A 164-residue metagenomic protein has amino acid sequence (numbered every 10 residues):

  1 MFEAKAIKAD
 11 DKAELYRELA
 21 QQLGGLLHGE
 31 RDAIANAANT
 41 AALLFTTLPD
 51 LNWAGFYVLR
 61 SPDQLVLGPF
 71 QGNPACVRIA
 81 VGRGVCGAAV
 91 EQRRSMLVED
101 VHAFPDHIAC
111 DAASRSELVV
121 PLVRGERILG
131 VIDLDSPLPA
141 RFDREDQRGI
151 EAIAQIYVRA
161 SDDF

Functional and structural regions predicted by a protein language model:
M1-F70, A152, I156-F164: Intrinsically disordered, low-complexity terminal regulatory regions
L48, C110-S114: Short loop/turn motifs at secondary-structure junctions and domain boundaries
W53, V119, V131: Short hydrophobic/aromatic beta-strand element in the GNAT-like acyltransferase core that lines or flanks the acyl-donor
L59-C110: Regulatory sensory and allosteric helical modules in signal-transduction proteins and certain transcription factors
N73, S136-P137: A short acidic/small-residue loop/turn micro-motif
S116-V123: A short, aliphatic-rich beta-strand micro-motif
V123-S136: Sensory-domain boundary capping and coupling elements
P139-D146: A short acidic/glycine-rich loop-to-helix N-cap element
